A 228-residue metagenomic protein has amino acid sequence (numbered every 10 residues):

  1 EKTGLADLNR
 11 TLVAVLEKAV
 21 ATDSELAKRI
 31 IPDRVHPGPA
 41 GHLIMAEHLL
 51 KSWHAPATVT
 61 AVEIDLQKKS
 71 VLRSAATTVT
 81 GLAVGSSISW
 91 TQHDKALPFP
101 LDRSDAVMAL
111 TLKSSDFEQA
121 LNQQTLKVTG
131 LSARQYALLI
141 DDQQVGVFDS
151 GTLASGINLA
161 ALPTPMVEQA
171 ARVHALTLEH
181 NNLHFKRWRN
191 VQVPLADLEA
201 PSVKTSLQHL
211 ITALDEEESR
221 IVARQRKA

Functional and structural regions predicted by a protein language model:
E1-N9: Active-site-proximal cofactor/substrate-binding loop regions of enzyme domains
L8-T11, M45: Active-site-proximal beta-strand/loop segments in catalytic clefts of secreted hydrolases
T11-D23: Flexible glycine/proline-rich, aromatic-decorated loop/lid segments
E25-A228: Conserved catalytic region of serine esterases and O-acyltransferases that act on ester linkages in lipids
